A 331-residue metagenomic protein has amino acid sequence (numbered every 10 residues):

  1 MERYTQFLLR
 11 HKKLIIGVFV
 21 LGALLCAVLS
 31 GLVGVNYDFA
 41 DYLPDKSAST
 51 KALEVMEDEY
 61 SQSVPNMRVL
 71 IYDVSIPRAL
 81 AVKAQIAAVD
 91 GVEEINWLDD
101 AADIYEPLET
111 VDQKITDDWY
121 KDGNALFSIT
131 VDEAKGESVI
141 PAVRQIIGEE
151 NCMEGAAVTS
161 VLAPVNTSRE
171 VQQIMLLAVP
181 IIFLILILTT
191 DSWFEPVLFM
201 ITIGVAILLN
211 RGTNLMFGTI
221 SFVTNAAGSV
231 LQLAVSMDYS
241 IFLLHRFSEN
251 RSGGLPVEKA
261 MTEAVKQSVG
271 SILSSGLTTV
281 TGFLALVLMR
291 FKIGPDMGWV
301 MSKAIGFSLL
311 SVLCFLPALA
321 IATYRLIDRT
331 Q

Functional and structural regions predicted by a protein language model:
M1-V33, K46, E57-V92, Q331: Structural signature of multi-pass, alpha-helical inner-membrane proteins
M1-V35, A134-Q331: Membrane-embedded transmembrane helical bundles of large multi-pass transporters/channels
L32-R68, Y105-T116: Solvent-exposed, non-transmembrane loop/terminal regulatory segments of multi-pass membrane proteins
Y42-L43, S63, R68, I76-A81 (+4 more regions): Solvent-exposed, non-transmembrane alpha-helical starts
K46, T50-K51, I76-T130, Q145 (+1 more regions): Extracytoplasmic
P65-M67, G123-A125, S229: Short amphipathic alpha-helical segments
R68-L70, L126, E154: Structural recognition of the beta-strand scaffold that forms the well-ordered cores of secreted hydrolase catalytic
I71, D99, P317: Residues that line or immediately flank small-molecule/substrate-binding pockets and catalytic motifs
